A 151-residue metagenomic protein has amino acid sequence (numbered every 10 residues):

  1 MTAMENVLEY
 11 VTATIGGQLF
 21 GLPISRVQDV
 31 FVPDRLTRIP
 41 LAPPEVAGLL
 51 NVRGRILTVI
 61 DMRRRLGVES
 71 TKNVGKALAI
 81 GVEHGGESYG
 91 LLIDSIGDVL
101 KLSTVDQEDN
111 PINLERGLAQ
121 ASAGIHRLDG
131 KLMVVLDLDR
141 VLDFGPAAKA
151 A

Functional and structural regions predicted by a protein language model:
M1-A151: An acidic, low-aromatic, low-complexity terminal/linker signal
